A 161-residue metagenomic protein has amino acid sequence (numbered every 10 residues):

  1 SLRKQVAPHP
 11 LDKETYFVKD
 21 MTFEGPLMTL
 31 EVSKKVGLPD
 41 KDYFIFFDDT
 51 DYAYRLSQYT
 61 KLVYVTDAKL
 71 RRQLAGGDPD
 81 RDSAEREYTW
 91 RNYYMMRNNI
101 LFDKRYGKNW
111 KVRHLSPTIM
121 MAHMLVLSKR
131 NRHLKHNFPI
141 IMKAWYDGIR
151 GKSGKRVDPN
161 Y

Functional and structural regions predicted by a protein language model:
S1: Conserved donor NDP-sugar-binding/catalytic core segment of glycosyltransferases
P8-M28, S57: A recurrent flexible, glycine/aromatic-enriched loop bordering the glycosyltransferase active site that acts as
P26-L38, D42-A68: A short, conserved alpha-helix in the catalytic core of glycosyltransferases
K61, V65-E85: Active-site donor/metal-binding and catalytic loop motifs of nucleotide-sugar-dependent glycosylation enzymes
S83-Y93: A short acidic, glycine-rich active-site loop that binds or catalyzes chemistry on phosphate/adenosine moieties
M95, D103: Acidic, glycine-enriched catalytic cores built around paired aspartates
K108-Y161: Non-catalytic, C-terminal membrane-associated alpha-helical segments of glycosyltransferases
